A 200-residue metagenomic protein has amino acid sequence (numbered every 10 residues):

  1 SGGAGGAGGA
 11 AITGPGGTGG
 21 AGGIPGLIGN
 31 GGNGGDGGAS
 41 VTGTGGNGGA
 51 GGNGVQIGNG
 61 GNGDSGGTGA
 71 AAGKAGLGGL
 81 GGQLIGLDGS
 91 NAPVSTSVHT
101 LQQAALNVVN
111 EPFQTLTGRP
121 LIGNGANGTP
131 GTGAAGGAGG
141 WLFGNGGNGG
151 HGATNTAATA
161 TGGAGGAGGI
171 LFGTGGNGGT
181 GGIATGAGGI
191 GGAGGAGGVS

Functional and structural regions predicted by a protein language model:
S1-S200: Long, compositionally biased tandem-repeat segments
